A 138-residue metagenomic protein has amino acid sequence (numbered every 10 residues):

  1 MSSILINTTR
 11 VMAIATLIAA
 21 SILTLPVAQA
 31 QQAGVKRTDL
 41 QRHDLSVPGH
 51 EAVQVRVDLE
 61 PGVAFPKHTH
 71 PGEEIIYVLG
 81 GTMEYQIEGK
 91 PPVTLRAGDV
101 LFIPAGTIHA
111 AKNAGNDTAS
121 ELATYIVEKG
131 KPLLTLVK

Functional and structural regions predicted by a protein language model:
S2-R56, F102, P132-K138: A short, N-terminal "cap"/entry segment at the start of jelly-roll beta-barrel domains of the cupin/DSBH fold
R42, V47, P61, E84 (+3 more regions): Extracytoplasmic low-complexity repetitive segments enriched in small/polar residues
H50-A52, G62-Y77: A short beta-loop-beta micro-motif enriched in histidine and acidic residues
L59-E60, G89-G106: Short acidic-glycine-tyrosine-enriched beta hairpin
F65-T69, I87, K112-A114, L136: Short histidine-centered beta-strand/loop micro-motifs that create catalytic or ligand/metal-coordination sites
H70-G89, D99: Glycine- and acidic-residue-biased ligand/ion/polar-headgroup-sensing regions
E84, P92, G106-G130: Ligand-binding loop in jelly-roll beta-barrel domains
